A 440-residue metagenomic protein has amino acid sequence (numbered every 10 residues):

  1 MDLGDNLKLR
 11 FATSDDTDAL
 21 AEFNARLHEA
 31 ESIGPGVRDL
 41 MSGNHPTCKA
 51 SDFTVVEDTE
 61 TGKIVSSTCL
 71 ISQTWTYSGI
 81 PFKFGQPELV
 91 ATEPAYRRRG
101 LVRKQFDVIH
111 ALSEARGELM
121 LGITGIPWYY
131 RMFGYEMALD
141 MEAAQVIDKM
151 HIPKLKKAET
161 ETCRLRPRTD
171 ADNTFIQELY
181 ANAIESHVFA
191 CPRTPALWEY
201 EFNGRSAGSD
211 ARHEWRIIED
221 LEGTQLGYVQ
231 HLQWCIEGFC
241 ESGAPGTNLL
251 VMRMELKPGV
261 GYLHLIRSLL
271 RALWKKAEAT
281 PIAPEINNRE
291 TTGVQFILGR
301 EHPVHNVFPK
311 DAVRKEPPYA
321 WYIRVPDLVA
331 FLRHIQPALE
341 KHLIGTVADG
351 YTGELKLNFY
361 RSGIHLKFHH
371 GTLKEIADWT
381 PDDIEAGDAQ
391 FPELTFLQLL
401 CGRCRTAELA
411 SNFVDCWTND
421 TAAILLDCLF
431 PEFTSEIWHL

Functional and structural regions predicted by a protein language model:
M1-D18, E22-A25, E29-E31, Y77 (+1 more regions): Intrinsically disordered, low-complexity, positively biased terminal segments
D2-P81, G100: Glycine/alanine-rich phosphate-binding loops at beta-alpha junctions
G43-S66, Q86, F202-I217, Y351-T352: A short helix-loop-beta-strand connector motif used in the catalytic cores of GNAT acetyltransferases and, in some
V55, G62-Q73, F84-Q86, A91 (+3 more regions): Conserved beta-strand in the GNAT
P87, T92, R98-A111, V260-K275: Conserved acetyl-CoA-binding loop-helix of GNAT-fold acetyltransferases
A115-L119, T124-A144, G299-P318: Conserved active-site alpha-helix within GNAT-family acetyltransferase domains
A143-C163: Contiguous, non-catalytic segments that form substrate-binding/exosite surfaces or channel walls
